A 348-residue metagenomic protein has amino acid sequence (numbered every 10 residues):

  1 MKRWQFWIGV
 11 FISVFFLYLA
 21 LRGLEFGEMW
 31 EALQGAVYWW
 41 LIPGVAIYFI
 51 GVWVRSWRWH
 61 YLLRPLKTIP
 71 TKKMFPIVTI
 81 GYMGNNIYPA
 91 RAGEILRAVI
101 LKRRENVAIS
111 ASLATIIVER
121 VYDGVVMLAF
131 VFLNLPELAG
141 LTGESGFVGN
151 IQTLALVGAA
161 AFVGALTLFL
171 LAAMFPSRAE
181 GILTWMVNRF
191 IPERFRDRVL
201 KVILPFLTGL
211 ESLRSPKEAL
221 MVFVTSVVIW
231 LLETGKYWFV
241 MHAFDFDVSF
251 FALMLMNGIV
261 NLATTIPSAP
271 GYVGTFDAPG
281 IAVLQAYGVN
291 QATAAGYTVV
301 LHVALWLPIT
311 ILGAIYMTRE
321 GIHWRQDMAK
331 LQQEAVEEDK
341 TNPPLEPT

Functional and structural regions predicted by a protein language model:
M1-E31, G81-I191, V273-T348: Transmembrane helix-loop-helix hairpins in multi-pass inner-membrane proteins
W7-I8, L41-V45, K72-P76, A155-A160 (+3 more regions): Hydrophobic alpha-helical transmembrane segments
W30-V37, L66-T71, E105, T208-S215 (+1 more regions): Helix-boundary and loop/linker segments of multi-pass membrane transporters
I50-W57, L62-R64, N85-I95, T265-A278: Short helix-coil transition sites and intra-membrane helix breaks within transmembrane domains of multi-pass
K73, I77-M83, I182-F206: Juxtamembrane inter-helical linkers in multi-pass membrane proteins
K73-T79, I229-W238, F250-T265, F276: Hydrophobic alpha-helical segments embedded in the membrane of multi-pass proteins
D197-F244, F250: Alpha-helical transmembrane segments and their immediate interhelical loop/hinge regions in multi-pass membrane
M256-A269, L301-I309: Transmembrane helix-bundle signature of multi-pass secondary active exporters and lipid flippases
